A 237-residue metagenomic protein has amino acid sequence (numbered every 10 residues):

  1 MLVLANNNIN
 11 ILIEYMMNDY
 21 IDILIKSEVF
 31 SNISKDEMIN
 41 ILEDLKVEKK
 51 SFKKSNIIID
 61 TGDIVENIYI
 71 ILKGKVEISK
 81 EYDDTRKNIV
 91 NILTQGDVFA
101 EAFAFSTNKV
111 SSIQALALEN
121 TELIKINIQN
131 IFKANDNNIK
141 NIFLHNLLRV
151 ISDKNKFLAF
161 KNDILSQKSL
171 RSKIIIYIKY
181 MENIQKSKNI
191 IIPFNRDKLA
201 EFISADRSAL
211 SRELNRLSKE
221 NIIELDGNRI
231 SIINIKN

Functional and structural regions predicted by a protein language model:
L4-K54, F99, F103-S106: Cyclic nucleotide-binding regulatory module and flanking cytosolic helices
N8, L12-L24, I124-S166: Inter-domain helical "communication" segments and dimerization helices that couple sensory or membrane-embedded modules
S55, E66-S79, Q95-G96: Glycine- and acidic-residue-biased ligand/ion/polar-headgroup-sensing regions
I57-D63: Short phosphate-coordinating micro-motif centered on Lys-Gly-acidic
I89-L148: Cyclic-nucleotide recognition modules
L118, N141-S204: Polybasic "coupling" helices that flank or enter modular domains
K179-N237: Phosphate-/nucleic-acid-contacting segments
